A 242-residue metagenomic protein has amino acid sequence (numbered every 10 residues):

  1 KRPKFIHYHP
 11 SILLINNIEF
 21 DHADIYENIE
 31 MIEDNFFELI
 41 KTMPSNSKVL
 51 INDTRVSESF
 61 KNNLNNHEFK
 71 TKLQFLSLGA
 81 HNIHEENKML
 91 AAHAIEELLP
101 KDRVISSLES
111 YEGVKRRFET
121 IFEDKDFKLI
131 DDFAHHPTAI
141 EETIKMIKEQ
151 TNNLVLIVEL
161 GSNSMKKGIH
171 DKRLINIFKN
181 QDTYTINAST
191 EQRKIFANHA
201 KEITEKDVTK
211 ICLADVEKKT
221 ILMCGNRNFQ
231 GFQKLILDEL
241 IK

Functional and structural regions predicted by a protein language model:
K1-S59, I140: Flexible active-site lid/hinge loop adjacent to a nucleotide/diphosphate and Mg2+-phosphate binding pocket
R2, D21, A80, H93 (+1 more regions): Generic anion/oxyanion-binding catalytic loop in active/binding sites
S11, K88-A91, K115, I140: A general structural signal for well-ordered alpha-helical segments in protein cores
N16, I32, N87, A91 (+2 more regions): Residue-level signal for inorganic ion chemistry
D21-D24, N87, D131-D132: Acidic side chains
M31, L90, H135, A139: Residue-level recognition of oxygen-bearing side chains
F37, N65-S77, H81-I83, E96-K242: ATP-dependent carboxylate-amine ligase
T54-F60, H81, E85-N87: Conserved NTP phosphate-binding and transfer environment spanning the P-loop NTPase/kinase superfamily
